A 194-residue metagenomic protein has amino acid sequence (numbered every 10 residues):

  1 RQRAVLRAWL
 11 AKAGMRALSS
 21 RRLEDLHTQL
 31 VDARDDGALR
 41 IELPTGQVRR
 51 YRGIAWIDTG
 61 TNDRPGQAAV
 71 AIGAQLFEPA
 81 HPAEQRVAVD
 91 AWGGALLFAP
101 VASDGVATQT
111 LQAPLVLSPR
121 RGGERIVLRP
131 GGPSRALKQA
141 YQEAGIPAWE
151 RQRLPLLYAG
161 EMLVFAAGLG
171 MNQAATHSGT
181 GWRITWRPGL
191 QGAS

Functional and structural regions predicted by a protein language model:
R1-S194: AMP-forming adenylation/ATP pyrophosphatase catalytic core
